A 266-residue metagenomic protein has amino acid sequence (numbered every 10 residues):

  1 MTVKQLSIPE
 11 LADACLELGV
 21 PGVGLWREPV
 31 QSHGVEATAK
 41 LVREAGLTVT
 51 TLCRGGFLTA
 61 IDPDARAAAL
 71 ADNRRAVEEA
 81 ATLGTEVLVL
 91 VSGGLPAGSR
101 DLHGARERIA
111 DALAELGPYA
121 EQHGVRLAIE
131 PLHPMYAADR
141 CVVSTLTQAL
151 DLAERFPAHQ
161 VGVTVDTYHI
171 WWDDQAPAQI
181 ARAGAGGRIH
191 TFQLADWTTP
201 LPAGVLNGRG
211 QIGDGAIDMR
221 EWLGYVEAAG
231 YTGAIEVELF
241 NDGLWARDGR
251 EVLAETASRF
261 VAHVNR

Functional and structural regions predicted by a protein language model:
T2-G19, R43, T85, V143-V165 (+1 more regions): Histidine-acidic metal/acid-base catalytic patches
T2-V3, R27-P29, G55-L58, S92-P96 (+4 more regions): Active-site-proximal loop/turn and secondary-structure-junction residues that shape catalytic pockets, frequently
S7, P63-G162, W172, E251: Active-site acidic/histidine proton-transfer and metal-coordination neighborhood in alpha/beta enzyme cores
A12-S32, C53-G56: N-terminal substrate-binding region of glycoside hydrolase catalytic domains
P21-G22, T48, E86, R126 (+1 more regions): Residue-level detector of anion-binding/catalytic polar loops
G24, T51-C53, V89, A128 (+2 more regions): Conserved beta-strand positions in the central sheet of alpha/beta enzyme cores
G24-E44, S92-D101, Y136-A137: Glycine-rich, proline-tolerant flexible connector loops at the mouths of alpha/beta enzymes
V35-A45, E115-A120, Q179, E221-Y225: Catalytic-core regions built around general acid/base machinery
